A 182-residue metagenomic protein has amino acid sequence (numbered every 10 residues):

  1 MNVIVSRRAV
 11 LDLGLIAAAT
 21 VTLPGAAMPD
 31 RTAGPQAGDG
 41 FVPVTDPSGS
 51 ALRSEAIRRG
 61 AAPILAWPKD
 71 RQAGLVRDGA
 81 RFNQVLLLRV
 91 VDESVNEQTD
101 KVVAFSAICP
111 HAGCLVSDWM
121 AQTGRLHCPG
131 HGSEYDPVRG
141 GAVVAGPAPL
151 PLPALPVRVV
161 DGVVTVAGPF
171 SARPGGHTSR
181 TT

Functional and structural regions predicted by a protein language model:
M1-A18: N-terminal secretory signal peptides and thylakoid transit peptides that target proteins across membranes
T22-P24: N-terminal signal peptide c-region/cleavage motif recognized by signal peptidases
M28-D118, V159-T182: N-terminal pre-ligand scaffold of iron-sulfur
A112, G132-S133: Active-site metal-binding loops of divalent metal-dependent hydrolases
W119-T123: Short linker/helix segments within small regulatory modules
L126-G130: Cysteine-rich micro-motifs
Y135-H177: Short Fe-S-cluster ligation motifs
